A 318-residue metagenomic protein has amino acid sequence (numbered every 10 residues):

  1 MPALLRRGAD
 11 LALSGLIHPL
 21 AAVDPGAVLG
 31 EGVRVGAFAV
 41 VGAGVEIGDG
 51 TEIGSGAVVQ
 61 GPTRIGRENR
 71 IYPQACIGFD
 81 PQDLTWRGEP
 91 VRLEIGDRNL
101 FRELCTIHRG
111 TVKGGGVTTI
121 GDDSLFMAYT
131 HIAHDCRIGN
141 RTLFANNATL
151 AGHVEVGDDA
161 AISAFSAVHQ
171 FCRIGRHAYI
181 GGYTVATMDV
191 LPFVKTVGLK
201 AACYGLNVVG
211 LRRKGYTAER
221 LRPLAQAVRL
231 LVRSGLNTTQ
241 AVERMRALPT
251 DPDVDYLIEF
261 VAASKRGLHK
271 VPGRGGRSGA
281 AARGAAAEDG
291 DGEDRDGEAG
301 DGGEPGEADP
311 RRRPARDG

Functional and structural regions predicted by a protein language model:
M1-L20, P25-G26, E31-G32, E68 (+6 more regions): Terminal amphipathic alpha-helical/low-complexity segments used for targeting or macromolecular assembly
L16-A202: Structural signal for interior beta-strand "rungs" in well-ordered beta-sheet cores of soluble enzyme domains
